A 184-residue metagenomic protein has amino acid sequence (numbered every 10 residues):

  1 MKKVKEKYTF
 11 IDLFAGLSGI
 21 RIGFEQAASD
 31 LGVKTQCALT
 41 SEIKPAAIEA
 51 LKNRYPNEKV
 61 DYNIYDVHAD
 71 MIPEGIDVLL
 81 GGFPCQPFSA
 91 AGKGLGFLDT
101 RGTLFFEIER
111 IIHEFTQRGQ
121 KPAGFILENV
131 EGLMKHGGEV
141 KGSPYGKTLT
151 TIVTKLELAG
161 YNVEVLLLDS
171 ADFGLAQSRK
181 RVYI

Functional and structural regions predicted by a protein language model:
K3-E6, L31-T35, R118-P122: Short helix-terminating capping/connector loops at secondary-structure junctions
K7-F10, R179-R181: Extracellular structured ligand-interaction cores
Y8-H68: SAM cofactor-binding core of SAM-dependent methyltransferases, primarily the Rossmann-like beta-alpha-beta module
F10, L79, F125: Receiver (REC) domain switch-region micro-motif
G19, A47, P87, L133-M134: Feature marks short, surface-exposed loop/turn motifs that line or immediately flank catalytic pockets and channel
Y62, L80-G81, L127: Redox-cofactor binding/interface segments in oxidoreductases and associated redox assembly factors
A69-I76, F88-I184: Class I S-adenosyl-L-methionine
P84: Short glycine-/small-residue-rich Rossmann-like dinucleotide-binding loops
